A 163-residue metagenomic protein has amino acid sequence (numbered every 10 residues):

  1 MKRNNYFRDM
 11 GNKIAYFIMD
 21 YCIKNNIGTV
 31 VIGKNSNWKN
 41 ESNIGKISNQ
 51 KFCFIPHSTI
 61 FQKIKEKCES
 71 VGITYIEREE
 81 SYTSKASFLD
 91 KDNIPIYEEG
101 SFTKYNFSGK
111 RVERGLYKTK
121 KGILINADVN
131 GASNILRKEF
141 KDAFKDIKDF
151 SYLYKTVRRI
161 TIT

Functional and structural regions predicted by a protein language model:
M1-T163: Positively charged, helix-rich recognition surfaces that bind polyanionic ligands
